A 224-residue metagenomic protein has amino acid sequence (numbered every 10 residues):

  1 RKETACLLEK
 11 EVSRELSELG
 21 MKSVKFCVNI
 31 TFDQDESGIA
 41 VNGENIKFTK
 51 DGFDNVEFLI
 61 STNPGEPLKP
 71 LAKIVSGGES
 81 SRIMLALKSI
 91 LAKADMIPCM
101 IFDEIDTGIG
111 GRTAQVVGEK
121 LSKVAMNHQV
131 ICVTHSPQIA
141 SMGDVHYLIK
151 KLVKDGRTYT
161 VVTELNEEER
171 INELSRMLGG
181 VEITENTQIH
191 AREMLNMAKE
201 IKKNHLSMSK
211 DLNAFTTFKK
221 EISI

Functional and structural regions predicted by a protein language model:
R1-S37, V41-G43: Charged, surface-exposed helical/loop "interaction arms" that form contiguous linear patches used for dimerization
E15-E18, E79-A92, E119, A125 (+1 more regions): Phosphate-binding glycine-rich loops of NTP-binding sites
V28-F32, I60-T62, L87-S89, K151 (+1 more regions): Flexible glycine-/small-residue-rich
E44-K47, L68-V75: Short pre-catalytic strand/loop immediately N-terminal to key active-site residues, enriched for Gly-Thr
V56, R112-I224: C-terminal lobe/lid and adjacent interdomain/linker elements of RecA-like ASCE P-loop ATPase modules
E57-F58, T62-P64, G78-M100: GG-anchored amphipathic helix commonly corresponding to the ABC/SMC/Rad50 NBD signature/C-loop
K69, A94-D95, T107-Q115: Conserved D-loop-proximal element of ABC-family nucleotide-binding domains
D103-E104: Walker B catalytic acidic pair
